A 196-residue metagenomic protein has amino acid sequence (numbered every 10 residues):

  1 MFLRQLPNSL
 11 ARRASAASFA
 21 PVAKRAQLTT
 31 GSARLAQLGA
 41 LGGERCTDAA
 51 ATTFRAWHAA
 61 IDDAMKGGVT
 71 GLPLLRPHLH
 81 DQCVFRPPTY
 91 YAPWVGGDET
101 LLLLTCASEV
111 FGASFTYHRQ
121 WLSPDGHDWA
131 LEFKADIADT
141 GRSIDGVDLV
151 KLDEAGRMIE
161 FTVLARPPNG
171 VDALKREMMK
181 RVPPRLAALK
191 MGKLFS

Functional and structural regions predicted by a protein language model:
M1-A40: N-terminal mitochondrial targeting presequence
F2, T89, A135-I137: Short, well-ordered turn and helix-capping elements at secondary-structure junctions
K24, G31-G42, S108-S196: A beta-strand edge to alpha-helix "cap/lid" segment located at domain peripheries
G39-D81: Short acidic-aromatic low-complexity motifs
A49, T53, E99, R142: Soluble or luminal CAZymes and related metallo-dependent hydrolases
I61, L104, L131-F133: Tryptophan-centric aromatic hotspots in well-structured domains and transmembrane helices
G71-H127: A solvent-exposed, acidic/Ser-Thr-rich amphipathic alpha-helical stretch
